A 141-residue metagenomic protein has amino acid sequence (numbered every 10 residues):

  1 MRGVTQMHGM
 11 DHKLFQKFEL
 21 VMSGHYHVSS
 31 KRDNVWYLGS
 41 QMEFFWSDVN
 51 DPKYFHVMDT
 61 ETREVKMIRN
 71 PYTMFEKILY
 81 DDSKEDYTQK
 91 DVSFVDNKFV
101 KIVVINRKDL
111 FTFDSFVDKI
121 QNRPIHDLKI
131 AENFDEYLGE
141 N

Functional and structural regions predicted by a protein language model:
R2-E64: Conserved beta-sheet core of the metallophosphoesterase superfamily
T60-N141: Accessory, non-catalytic peripheral segments of nucleic-acid enzymes
